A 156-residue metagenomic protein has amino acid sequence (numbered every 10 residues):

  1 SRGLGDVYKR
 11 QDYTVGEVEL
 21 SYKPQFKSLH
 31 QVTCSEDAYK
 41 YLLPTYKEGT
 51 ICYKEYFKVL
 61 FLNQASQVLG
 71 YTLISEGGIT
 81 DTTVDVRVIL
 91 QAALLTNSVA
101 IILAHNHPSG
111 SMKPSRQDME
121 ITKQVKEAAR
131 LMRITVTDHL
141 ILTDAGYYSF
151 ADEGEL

Functional and structural regions predicted by a protein language model:
S1-Y8: Short, small-residue-biased leader/transition segments that mark boundaries at the very start of proteins
K9, Y56, T143-G146: Polybasic/polar functional segments that serve as interface/processing modules
D12-D37, M112: Short, compositionally biased leader-like segments
L20, S28-V32, G146-L156: Short, C-terminally biased terminal segments at protein or domain edges
F26-V88, A92: Glycine-rich, small/polar surface segments that engage phosphate groups of diverse ligands
E76-I121: Short HxH-centered metal-ligating active-site micro-motif
S109, K123-L142: Well-ordered alpha/beta subsegment
